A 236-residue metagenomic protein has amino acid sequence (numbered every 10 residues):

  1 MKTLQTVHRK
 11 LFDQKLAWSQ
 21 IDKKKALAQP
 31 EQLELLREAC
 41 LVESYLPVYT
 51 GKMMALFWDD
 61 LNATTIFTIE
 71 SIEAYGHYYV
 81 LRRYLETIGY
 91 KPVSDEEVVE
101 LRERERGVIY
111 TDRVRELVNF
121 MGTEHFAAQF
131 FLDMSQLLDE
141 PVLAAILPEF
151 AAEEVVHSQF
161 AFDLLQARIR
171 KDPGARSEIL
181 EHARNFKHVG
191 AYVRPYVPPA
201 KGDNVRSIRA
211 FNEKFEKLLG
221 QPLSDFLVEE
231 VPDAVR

Functional and structural regions predicted by a protein language model:
M1-R236: Non-heme di-metal
